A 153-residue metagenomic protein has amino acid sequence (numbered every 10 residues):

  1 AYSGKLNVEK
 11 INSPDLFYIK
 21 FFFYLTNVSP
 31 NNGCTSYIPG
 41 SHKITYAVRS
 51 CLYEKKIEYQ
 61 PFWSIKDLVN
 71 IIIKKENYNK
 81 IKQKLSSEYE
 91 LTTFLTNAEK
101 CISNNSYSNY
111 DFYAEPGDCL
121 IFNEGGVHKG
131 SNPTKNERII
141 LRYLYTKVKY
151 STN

Functional and structural regions predicted by a protein language model:
A1, L25-N27, S41: Short, flexible active-site-adjacent loop segments at beta-strand->alpha-helix junctions, enriched in small/polar
A1-Y18: Acidic, His- and aromatic-enriched active-site or binding-groove loops in soluble protein domains that engage sugars
L6-I11, F23-L25, N109: Short helix-to-loop capping/linker segments positioned immediately adjacent to catalytic or ligand/cofactor-binding
D15, P30-G126: Double-stranded beta-helix
D15-F17, S29, K135-E137: A short, structural micro-pattern
K20-F23, P39, N136-S151: A short hydrophobic beta-strand segment most commonly corresponding to one strand of the jelly-roll/cupin
E90, F94, D111, T134-R138 (+1 more regions): Acidic/His-leaning functional-site neighborhoods
V127-T134: Short beta-strand His + acidic residue motifs that chelate non-heme Fe in jelly-roll/DSBH and cupin folds
